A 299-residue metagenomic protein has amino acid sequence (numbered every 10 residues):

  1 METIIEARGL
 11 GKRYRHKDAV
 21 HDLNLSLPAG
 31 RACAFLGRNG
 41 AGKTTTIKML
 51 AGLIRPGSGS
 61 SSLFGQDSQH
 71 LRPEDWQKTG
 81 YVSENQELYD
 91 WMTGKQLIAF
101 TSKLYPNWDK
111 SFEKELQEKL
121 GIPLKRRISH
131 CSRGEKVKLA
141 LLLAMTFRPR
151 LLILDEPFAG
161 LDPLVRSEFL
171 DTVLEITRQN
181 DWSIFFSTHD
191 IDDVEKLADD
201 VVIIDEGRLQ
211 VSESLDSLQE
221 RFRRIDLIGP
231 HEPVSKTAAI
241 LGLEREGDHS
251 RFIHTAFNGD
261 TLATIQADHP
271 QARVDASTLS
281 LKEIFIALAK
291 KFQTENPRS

Functional and structural regions predicted by a protein language model:
E2-A7, K12-F186, I191-D205: ABC transporter nucleotide-binding domains
G11, K95, I191, E232 (+2 more regions): Alpha-helix N-cap/helix-start and coil->helix boundary motif
T93, S214, S277-S280: Short loop/turn segments at beta->alpha junctions
P149-P157, E232-S235, G259-L262: Short, surface-exposed beta-strand/loop "edge" segments at domain boundaries and coil↔beta transitions
F169-F257: ABC transporter nucleotide-binding domain
D248-S299: C-terminal coupling/interaction segments
